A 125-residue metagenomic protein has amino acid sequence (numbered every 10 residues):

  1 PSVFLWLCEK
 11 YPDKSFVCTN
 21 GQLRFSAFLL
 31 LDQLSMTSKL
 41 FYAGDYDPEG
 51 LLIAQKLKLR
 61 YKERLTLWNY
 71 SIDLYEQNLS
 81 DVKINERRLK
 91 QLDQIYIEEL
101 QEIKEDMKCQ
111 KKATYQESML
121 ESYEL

Functional and structural regions predicted by a protein language model:
P1-S38, E49, T66-L74: Acidic, glycine-rich catalytic loops of TOPRIM or P-loop NTPase phosphate-binding modules used across DNA replication
C8-E9, A27-F28, L51-I53, L57 (+3 more regions): Generic local-structure boundary detector
K10, K14, K39, K56-K58 (+5 more regions): Context-gated lysine
A43-E49: Extended C-terminal subregions enriched in glycine
E49-L51, K111: Glycine-centered small-residue hotspots that permit tight backbone geometry or close packing
I53-R88: C-terminal hydrophobic structural anchor segments that stabilize assembly/packing rather than catalytic chemistry
L79-L125: Long, charged alpha-helical interface segments
